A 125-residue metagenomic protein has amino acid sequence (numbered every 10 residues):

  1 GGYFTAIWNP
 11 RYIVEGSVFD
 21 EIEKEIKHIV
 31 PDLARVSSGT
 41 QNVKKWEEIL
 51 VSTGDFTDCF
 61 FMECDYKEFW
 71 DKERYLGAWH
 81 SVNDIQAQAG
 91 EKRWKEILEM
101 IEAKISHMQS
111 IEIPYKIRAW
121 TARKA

Functional and structural regions predicted by a protein language model:
G2-Y66: Conserved catalytic/acceptor-binding region of the Class I
G39, K44-A125: Conserved Class I S-adenosyl-L-methionine
